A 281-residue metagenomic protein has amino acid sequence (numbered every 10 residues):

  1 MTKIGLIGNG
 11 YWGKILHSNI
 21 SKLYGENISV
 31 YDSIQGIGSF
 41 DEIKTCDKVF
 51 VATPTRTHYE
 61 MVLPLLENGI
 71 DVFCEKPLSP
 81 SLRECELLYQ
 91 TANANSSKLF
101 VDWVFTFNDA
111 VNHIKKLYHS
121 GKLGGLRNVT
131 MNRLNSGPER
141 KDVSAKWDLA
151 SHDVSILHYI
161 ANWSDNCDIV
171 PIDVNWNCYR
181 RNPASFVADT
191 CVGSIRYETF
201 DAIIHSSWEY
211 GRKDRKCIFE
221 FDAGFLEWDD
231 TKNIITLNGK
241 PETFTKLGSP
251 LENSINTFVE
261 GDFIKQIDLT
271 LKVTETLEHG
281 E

Functional and structural regions predicted by a protein language model:
M1-Q35: N-terminal Rossmann-like dinucleotide-binding module
L6, K48-T53, S97-K98, F244 (+1 more regions): C-terminal helix-rich "cap/oligomerization" subdomain common to oxidoreductases
G25, N68-I70, N95-S97: A short helix->loop->beta-strand "cap" motif at the edges of active sites that frequently abuts
G36-Y89: Beta-loop-alpha module in the N-terminal Rossmann-like domain of NAD(P)-dependent dehydrogenases, especially those
C74, L99-V101, W228: Hydrophobic residues in well-ordered beta-strands that form the structural core
S79-P138: A contiguous active-site-proximal alpha/beta segment in oxidoreductase catalytic domains
S136-R212, L271: Rossmann-like dinucleotide-binding domain that binds NAD(P)(H)
N182-A188, Y197-N256, F263-I264: NAD(P)-dinucleotide binding in Rossmann-like oxidoreductases
